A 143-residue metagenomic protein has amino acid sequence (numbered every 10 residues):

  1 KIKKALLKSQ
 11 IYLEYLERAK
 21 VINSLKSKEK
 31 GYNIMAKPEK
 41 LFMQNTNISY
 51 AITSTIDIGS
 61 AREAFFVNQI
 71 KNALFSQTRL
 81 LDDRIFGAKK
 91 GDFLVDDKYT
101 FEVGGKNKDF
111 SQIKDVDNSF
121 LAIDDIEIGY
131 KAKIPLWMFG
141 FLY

Functional and structural regions predicted by a protein language model:
K1-F86: Accessory nucleic acid-recognition modules appended to NTPase machines
K3, F75, V95-Y99, I113-F120: Short glycine/proline-enriched coil/turn segments at helix->beta-strand junctions
R18, F42-M43, T100-E102, L121: Short hydrophobic-aromatic micro-motifs
I70, G91-G105: Conserved catalytic cores of phosphodiester-cleaving nucleases, focusing on short active-site segments
A88, N118-Y130: Nucleic-acid nuclease catalytic cores
E102-K106, I123-I126: Structural motif
K106-D115, Y130-K131: Active-site-adjacent loop/helix micro-motif of nuclease/hydrolase catalytic cores
E127-Y143: Domain-level recognition of nuclease-like catalytic cores that cleave nucleotide substrates
